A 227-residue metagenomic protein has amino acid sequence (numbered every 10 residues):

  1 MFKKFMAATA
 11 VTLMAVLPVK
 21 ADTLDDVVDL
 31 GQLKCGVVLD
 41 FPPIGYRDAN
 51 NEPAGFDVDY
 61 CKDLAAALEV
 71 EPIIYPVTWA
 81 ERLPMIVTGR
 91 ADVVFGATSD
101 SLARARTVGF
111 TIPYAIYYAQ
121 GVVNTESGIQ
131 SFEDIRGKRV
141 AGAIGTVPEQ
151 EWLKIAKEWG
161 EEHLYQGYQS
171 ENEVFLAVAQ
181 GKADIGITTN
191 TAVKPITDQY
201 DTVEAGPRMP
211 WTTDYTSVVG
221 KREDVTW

Functional and structural regions predicted by a protein language model:
L17-A21: Sec/Tat signal peptide C-region and signal peptidase I cleavage site
D22-A97, G167: Extracytoplasmic small-molecule ligand-binding "clamshell" domains of the periplasmic binding protein/Venus flytrap
D26, V123-V140: Flexible hinge/capping segments at coil-to-helix
Q32-V37, E133-P148: Short loop->beta-strand "edge-of-pocket" segments that line small-molecule binding or catalytic clefts across diverse
L39, A115-V123, K194-W227: Periplasmic-binding protein-like
K62, A66-Y75, A156-Y168, K182 (+1 more regions): A local structural motif
L64, I86-V87, I135, V178-A179 (+1 more regions): Hydrophobic residues within well-ordered alpha-helices
E81-P84, A97-R106, Q150-I155, A177-T212: A ligand-binding cleft/hinge motif common to bilobed small-molecule-binding domains
